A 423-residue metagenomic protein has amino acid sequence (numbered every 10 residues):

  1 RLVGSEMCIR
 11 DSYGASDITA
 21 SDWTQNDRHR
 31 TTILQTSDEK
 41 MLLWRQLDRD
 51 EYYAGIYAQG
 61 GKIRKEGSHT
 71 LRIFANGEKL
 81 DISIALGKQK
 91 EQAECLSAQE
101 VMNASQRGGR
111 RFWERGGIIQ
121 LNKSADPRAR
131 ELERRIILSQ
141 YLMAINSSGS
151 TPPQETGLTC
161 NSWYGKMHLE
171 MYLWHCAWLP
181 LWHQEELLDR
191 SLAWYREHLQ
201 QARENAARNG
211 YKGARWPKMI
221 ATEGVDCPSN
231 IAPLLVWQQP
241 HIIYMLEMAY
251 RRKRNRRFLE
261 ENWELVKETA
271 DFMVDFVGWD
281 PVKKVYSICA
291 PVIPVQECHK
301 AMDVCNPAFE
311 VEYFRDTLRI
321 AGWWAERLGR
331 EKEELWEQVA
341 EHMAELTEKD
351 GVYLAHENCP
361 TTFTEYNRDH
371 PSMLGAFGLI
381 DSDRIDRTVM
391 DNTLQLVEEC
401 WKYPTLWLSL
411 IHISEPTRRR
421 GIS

Functional and structural regions predicted by a protein language model:
L2-I9, I411, E415-I422: Single conserved hydrophobic/aromatic residue that forms the stacking wall/gate of nucleotide- or nucleobase-binding
S5-E6, R10-G165, E185, E197-R203: Acidic/polar, glycine-enriched structural segments that form the non-catalytic walls/loops of the carbohydrate-binding
I84-K88, A249, V292: Short beta-strand segments enriched in hydrophobic/aromatic residues within well-folded beta-rich domains
R107-W263, A355-L410, S414, R418: Substrate-binding groove/exosite segments of carbohydrate-active enzymes
T151-L158, F258-E261, G278-C289, R330-L335: Short, glycine/acidic-rich hinge or "gate" loops at secondary-structure transitions that mediate conformational
E268, F272-R327: Acidic/histidine-rich catalytic neighborhood
D316-A344: N-terminal leader/propeptide and maturation segments of large enzyme subunits in energy/redox metabolism and hydrolases
M343-P360: Substrate-access "cap/lid" subdomains that shape and gate the entrance to catalytic or ligand-binding pockets
